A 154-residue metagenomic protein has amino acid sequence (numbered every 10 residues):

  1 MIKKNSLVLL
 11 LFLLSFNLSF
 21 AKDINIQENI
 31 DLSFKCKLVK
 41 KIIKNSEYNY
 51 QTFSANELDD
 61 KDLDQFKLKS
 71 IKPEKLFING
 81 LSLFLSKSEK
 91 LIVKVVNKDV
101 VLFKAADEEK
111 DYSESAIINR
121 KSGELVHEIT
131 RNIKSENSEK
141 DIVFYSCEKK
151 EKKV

Functional and structural regions predicted by a protein language model:
M1-I26: Classical Sec-dependent N-terminal signal peptides that target proteins to the secretory pathway
I24-T52, C147-E148: Tryptophan-anchored aromatic micro-motifs
I26-K35, V95-A106, G123-V126: Short, hydrophobic/aromatic-rich segments at coil-to-beta transitions
K35-K44, A106, H127-N132: Generic short beta-strand segments
Q51-S88, E124-R131: N-terminal glycine/threonine-rich, aromatic-flanked beta-hairpin/loop signature
I71-I118: Contiguous, well-ordered beta-strand patches that form the walls/edges of small beta-barrel/beta-sandwich domains
S113-R120, V143-K149: Hydrophobic/aromatic beta-strand elements that line small-molecule binding cavities or substrate pockets in beta-rich
I129-V154: Edge beta-strand at a domain terminus
